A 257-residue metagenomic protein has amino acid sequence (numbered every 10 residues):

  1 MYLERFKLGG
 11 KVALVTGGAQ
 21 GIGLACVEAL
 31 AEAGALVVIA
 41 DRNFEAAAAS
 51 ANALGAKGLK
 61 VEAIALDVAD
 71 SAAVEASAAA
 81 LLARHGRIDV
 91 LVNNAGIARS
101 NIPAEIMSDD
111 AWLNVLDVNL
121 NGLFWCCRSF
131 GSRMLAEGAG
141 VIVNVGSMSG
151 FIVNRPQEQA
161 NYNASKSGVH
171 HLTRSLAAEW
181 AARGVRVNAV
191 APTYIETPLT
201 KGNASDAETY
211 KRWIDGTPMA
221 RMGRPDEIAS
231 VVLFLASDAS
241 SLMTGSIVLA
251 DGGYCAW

Functional and structural regions predicted by a protein language model:
M1-R5, A98-N101, V232-L233, T244-W257: Short C-terminal tail/terminal secondary-structure segment of NAD(P)H-dependent dehydrogenase/reductase domains
F44-E45, I64-S77, D109, D226-E227: The beta1-alpha1 cofactor-binding region of Rossmann-like NAD(H)/NADP(H)-dependent oxidoreductases
I102-A104, S108-L116, W213: Substrate-binding pocket helix/loop in short-chain dehydrogenase/reductase
C127, S165, T173: Active-site helix of classical SDR
S132, A178-A182, S241: Alpha-helical segment proximal to the catalytic Tyr-Lys
S147: Residue(s) in the substrate-gating loop at a strand-loop-helix junction that position the organic substrate next
T217-I228, A239: A conserved structural motif in NAD(P)-dependent oxidoreductases
